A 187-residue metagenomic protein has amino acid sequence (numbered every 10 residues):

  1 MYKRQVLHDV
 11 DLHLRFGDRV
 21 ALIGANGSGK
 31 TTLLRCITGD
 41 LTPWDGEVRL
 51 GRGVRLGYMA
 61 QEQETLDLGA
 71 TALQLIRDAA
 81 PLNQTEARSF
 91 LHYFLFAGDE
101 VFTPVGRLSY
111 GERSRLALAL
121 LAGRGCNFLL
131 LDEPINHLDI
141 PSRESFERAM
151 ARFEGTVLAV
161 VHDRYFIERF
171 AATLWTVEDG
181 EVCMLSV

Functional and structural regions predicted by a protein language model:
K3-V187: ABC ATP-binding cassette signature C-motif
